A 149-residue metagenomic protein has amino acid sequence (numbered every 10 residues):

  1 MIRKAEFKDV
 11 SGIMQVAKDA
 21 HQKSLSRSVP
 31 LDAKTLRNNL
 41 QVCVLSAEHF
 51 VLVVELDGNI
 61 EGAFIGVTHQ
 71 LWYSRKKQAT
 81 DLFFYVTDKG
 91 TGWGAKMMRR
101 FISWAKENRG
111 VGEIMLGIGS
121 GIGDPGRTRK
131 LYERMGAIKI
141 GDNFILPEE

Functional and structural regions predicted by a protein language model:
M1-Q15: A short beta-loop-alpha structural element at the N-terminal edge of CoA-dependent acyl/N-acetyltransferase catalytic
Q15-V29: Helix-loop element at the rim of GNAT/NAT acetyltransferase active sites that forms part of the acceptor-substrate
S28-F50, L56, F64-S74: A conserved beta-strand-loop-helix scaffold within acyl/acetyltransferase catalytic domains
Q70-D81, I140: A conserved beta-turn-beta hairpin within the catalytic core of GNAT-like acetyltransferases that forms part
L82-G92: A short, internal acetyl-CoA/4′-phosphopantetheine-binding micro-motif in the GNAT/acyltransferase core
K96-E113: Conserved acyl-CoA
I114-T128, P147-E148: Conserved beta-strand-loop-alpha-helix junction that forms the acyl-donor binding cleft
T128-E149: C-terminal "cap" of GNAT-fold acetyltransferases
